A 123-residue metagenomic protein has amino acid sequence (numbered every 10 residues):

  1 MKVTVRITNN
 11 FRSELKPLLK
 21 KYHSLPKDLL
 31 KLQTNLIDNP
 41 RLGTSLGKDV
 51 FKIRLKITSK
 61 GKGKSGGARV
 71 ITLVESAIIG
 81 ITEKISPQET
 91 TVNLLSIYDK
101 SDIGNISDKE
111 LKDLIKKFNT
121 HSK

Functional and structural regions predicted by a protein language model:
M1-L29, K123: Arg/Lys-rich, positively charged N-terminal/basic patches that mediate binding to nucleic acids
K2, G47, S65-A68, E89-T91: A structure-centric signal for secondary-structure junctions around beta-strands
V5, H23-P26, G47, S65 (+1 more regions): Non-catalytic, surface-exposed connector residues within folded enzymatic/regulatory domains
R12, K16, L30-T34, L111-K116: Generic solvent-exposed, charged/amphipathic alpha-helical segments that serve as macromolecular interface scaffolds
K20-T44: Charged, well-structured alpha/beta interaction segments
L32, D49-F51, A68: A generic structural signal for short beta-strands and their flanking turns/coil linkers
I37-K64: A short, surface-exposed loop/turn module that caps and links secondary-structure elements
A68, L73-K123: Enriched for short, Lys/Arg-rich terminal
